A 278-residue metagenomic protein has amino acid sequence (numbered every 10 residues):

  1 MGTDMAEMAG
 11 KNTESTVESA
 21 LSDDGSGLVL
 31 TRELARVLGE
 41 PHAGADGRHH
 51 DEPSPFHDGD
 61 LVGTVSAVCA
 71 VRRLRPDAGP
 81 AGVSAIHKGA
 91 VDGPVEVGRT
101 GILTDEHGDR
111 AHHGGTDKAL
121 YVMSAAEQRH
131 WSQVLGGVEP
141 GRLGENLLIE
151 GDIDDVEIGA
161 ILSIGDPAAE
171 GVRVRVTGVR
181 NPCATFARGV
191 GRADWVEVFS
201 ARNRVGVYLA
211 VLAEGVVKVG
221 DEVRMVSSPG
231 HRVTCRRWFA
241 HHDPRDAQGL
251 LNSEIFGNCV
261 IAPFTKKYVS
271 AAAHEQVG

Functional and structural regions predicted by a protein language model:
G2-A187, D194, H231-G278: Electropositive, beta-rich accessory/interaction domains or terminal extensions that provide binding surfaces
L148-I149, G206-A213: Short alpha-helix capping/helix-loop boundary micro-motifs
G159, E214, V219-G220: Loop/turn positions that initiate beta-strands
I164, V176, V219, M225-V226: A generic structural signal for residues embedded in beta-strands
G171, G220-D221: Residue-level signal for inorganic ion chemistry
G189-A201: Short beta-strand-turn/beta-hairpin segments enriched in glycine/proline and small hydrophobics that form edge-strand
R204-V205, D221: A structural signal for small-residue-enriched, beta-sheet-centric alpha/beta enzyme cores and oligomeric scaffold folds
